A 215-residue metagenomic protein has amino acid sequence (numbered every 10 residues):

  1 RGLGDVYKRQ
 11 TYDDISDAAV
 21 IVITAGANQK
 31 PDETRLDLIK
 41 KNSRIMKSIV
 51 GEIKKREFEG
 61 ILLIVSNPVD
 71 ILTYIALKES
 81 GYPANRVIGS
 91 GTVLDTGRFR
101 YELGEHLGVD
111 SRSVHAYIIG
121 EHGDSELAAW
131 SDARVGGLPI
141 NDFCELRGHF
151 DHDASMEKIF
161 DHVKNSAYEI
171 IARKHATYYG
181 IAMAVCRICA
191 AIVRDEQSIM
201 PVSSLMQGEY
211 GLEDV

Functional and structural regions predicted by a protein language model:
G2-Y7: Short, small-residue-biased leader/transition segments that mark boundaries at the very start of proteins
K8-D14, A19-I39: NAD(P)H-binding glycine-rich loop region in Rossmannoid oxidoreductase-like domains and their noncatalytic homologs
Q10-Y12, S90, I119: Conserved beta-strand termini and adjacent loop/short-helix elements that scaffold enzyme active sites in alpha/beta
Y12-D14, P68-D70, E121-G123, Q207-G208: Short, internal active-site loops enriched in acidic
D13-I15, K55-E57, L107-D110, I192: Solvent-exposed alpha-helices and their adjacent loops that cap or buttress functional pockets in soluble metabolic
T34-R100: Rossmann-like NAD(P)(H) cofactor-binding subdomain of soluble oxidoreductases
S80-R86, D95-V215: C-terminal substrate-binding/catalytic lobe of Rossmann-fold NAD(P)-dependent dehydrogenases
